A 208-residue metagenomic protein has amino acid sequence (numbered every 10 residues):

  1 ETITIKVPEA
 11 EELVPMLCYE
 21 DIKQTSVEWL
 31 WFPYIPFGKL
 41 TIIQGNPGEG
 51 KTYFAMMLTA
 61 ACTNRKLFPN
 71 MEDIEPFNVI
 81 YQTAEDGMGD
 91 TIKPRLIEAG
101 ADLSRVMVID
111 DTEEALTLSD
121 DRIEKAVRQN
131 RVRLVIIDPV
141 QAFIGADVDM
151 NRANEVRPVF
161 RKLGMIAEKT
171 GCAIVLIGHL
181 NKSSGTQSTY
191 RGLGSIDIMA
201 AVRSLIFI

Functional and structural regions predicted by a protein language model:
I5-L30: N-terminal pre-Walker A segment at the start of P-loop NTPase domains
S26, L30-F32, P47-E49, L67 (+1 more regions): Conserved inter-motif catalytic segment of the P-loop NTP-binding fold
F37-T41, F77: Pre-Walker A (Motif I) flank of P-loop NTPase domains
I42-I43, G48, T52-Y53, I80-Q82 (+3 more regions): Phosphate-binding/switch region of NTP-binding enzymes
F54, L58: Hydrophobic positions on the alpha1 helix immediately C-terminal to the Walker A/P-loop
T63: Gly/Ala-rich phosphate-binding loop of Rossmann-like dinucleotide-binding domains, activating on the conserved
